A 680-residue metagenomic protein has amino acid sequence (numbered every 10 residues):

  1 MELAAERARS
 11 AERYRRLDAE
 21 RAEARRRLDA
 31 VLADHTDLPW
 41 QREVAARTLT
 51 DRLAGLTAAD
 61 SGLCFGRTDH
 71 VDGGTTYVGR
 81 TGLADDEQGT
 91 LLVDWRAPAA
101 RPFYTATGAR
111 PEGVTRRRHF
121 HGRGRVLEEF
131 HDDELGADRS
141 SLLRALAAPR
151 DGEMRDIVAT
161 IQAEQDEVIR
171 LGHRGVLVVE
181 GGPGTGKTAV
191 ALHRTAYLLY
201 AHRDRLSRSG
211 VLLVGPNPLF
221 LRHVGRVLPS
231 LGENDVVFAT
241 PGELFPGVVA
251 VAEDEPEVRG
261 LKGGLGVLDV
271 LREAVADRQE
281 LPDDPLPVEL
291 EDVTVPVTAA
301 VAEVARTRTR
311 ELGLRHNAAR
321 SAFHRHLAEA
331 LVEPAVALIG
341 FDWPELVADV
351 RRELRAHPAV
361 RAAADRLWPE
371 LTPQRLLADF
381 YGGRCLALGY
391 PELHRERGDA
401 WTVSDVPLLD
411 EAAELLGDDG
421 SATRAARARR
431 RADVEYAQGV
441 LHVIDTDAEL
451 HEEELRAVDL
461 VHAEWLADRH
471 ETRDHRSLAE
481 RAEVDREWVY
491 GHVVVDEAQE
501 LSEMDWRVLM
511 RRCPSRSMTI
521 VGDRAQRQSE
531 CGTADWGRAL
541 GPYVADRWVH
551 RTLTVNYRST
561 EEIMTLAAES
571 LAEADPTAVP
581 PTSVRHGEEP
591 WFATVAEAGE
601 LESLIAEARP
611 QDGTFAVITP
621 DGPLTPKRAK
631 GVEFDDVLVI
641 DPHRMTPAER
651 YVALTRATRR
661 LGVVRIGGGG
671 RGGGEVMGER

Functional and structural regions predicted by a protein language model:
M1-A24, V31, A137, L142-D277 (+5 more regions): P-loop NTPase Walker
M1-V158, Q162, D166-E167, E464-H470: Extended, charged low-complexity regulatory segments
E23-A30, G62, E233, V237 (+5 more regions): Intrinsically disordered or highly flexible coil/loop and linker segments, enriched in small and charged/polar residues
T68, L271, A412, I563 (+1 more regions): A residue-level signal for conserved active-site and pocket-lining positions in enzyme catalytic cores
A147, G210, V214, E257-G264 (+7 more regions): Hydrophobic alpha-helical scaffolding
D204, S209, P218-K262, G417 (+2 more regions): Conserved helicase motor core of SF1/SF2 NTP-dependent helicases
K262-E311, E589, G599, S603-I605 (+1 more regions): Conserved AAA+ ATPase small/helical "lid" subdomain
V297-H492, L501-D505: Conserved helicase NTPase catalytic core signature
